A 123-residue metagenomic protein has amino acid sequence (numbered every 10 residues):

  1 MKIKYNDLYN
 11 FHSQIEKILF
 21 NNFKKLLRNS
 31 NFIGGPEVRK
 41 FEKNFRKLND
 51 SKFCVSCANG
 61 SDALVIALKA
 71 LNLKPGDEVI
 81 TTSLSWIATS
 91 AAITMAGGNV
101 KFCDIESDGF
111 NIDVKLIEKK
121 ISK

Functional and structural regions predicted by a protein language model:
M1-N31, P36: N-terminal "arm"/small-domain region of PLP-dependent enzymes with the aminotransferase-like
K2-K4, F53, N99: Conserved beta-strand segments of alpha/beta enzyme cores
Y5-D7, F23, F45, A63 (+3 more regions): Generic structural signal for small/hydrophobic residues in well-ordered secondary structure, especially within
Y9, D62, S122: N-terminal Rossmann-like NAD(P)+-binding domain of SDR-like oxidoreductases, especially those catalyzing
S30-N31, G35-E78, A92-T94, F102-D104: Phosphate-binding glycine-rich loop
K69-K123: PLP-dependent aminotransferase-like
